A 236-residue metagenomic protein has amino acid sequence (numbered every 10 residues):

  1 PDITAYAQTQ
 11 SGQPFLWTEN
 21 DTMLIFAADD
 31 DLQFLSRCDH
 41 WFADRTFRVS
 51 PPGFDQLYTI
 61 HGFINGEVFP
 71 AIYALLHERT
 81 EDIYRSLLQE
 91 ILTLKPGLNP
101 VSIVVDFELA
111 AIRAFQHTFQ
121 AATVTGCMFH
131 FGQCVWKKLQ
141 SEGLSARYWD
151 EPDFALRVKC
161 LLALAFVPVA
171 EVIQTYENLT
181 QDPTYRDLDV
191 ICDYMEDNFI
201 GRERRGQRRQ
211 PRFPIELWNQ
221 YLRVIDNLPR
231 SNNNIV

Functional and structural regions predicted by a protein language model:
P1-F42, T46-V49: Electropositive nucleic-acid engagement tracts
A7, L16-N20, W218, S231-V236: Short, intrinsically disordered, charge-balanced linker/junction segments flanking boundaries in proteins
F26-D30, F42-R48, Q56-I60, L88-I91 (+2 more regions): Eukaryotic intrinsically disordered and solvent-exposed regulatory patches
Q33, V49-P51, E67-P70, T80-I83 (+3 more regions): Eukaryotic short linear interaction motifs
Q33-F34, H40, P51-F69, L75-H77: Short conserved beta-strand segments at catalytic cores or DNA/RNA-binding microdomains of nucleic-acid binding
R45-T46, F63, A74-E78, D106-E108 (+1 more regions): Structured beta-strand/turn binding interfaces of compact recognition modules in eukaryotic regulators
Y73-G97: Active-site beta-loop-alpha junctions of metal-dependent nucleic acid enzymes, especially the RNase H-like/DDE
L94-I235: Extended amphipathic alpha-helical interaction segments
